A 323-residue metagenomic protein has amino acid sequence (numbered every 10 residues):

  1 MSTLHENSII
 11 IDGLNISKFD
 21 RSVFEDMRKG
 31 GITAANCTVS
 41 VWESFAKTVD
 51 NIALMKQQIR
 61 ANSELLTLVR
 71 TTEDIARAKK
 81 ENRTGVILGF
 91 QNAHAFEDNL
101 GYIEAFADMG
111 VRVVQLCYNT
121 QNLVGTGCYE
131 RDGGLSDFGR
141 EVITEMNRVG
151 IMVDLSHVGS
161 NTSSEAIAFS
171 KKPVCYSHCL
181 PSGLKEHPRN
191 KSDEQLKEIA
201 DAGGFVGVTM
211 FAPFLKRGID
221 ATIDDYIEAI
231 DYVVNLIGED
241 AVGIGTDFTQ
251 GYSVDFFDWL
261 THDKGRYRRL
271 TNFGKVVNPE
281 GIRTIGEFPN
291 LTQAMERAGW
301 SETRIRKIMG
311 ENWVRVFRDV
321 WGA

Functional and structural regions predicted by a protein language model:
M1-D137, E186-A323: N-terminal hydrophobic targeting/anchoring segments and the immediately downstream early-domain regions of hydrolases
S8-I9, G150-M152: Short active-site oxyanion
F24, N99-I103, T162-K172: Distinct, well-ordered alpha-helical segments
I59-A61, G133-G150, A166-Y176, L236: Alpha-helix-loop-beta-strand connector modules within alpha/beta enzyme cores
T67, I151-V158: Catalytic beta/alpha-barrel core
N119-T120, S156-T162: Short, surface-exposed recognition loops or helix-turn segments adjacent to catalytic cores
I167-L180, H262-R269: A short alpha/beta connector and helix-capping loop motif
G183: Active-site environment of non-heme Fe oxygenases that use a 2-His-1-carboxylate facial triad
